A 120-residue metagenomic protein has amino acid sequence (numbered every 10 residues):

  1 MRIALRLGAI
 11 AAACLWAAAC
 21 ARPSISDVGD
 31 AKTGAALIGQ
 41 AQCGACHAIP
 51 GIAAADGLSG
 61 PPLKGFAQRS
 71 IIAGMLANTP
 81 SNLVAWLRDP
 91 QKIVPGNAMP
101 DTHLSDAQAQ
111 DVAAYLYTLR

Functional and structural regions predicted by a protein language model:
M1-C20: Sec-dependent bacterial lipoprotein signal peptides
C20-G39: Electrostatic cytochrome c docking/interface patches
A21-I25, C46-A53, Q68, R88: Detector for the c-type heme attachment site
D30, Q42, T79, L83 (+1 more regions): Stable alpha-helical elements in mature extracytoplasmic
A31, A35-L37, P50-V84: Gly/Gly-Pro-rich "capping" loops immediately C-terminal to redox-active cysteine motifs in periplasmic/lumenal
A45, G57-F66, W86-L116: Axial heme c-ligation environment in periplasmic c-type cytochrome domains
L119-R120: Short, solvent-exposed mixed-charge patches
